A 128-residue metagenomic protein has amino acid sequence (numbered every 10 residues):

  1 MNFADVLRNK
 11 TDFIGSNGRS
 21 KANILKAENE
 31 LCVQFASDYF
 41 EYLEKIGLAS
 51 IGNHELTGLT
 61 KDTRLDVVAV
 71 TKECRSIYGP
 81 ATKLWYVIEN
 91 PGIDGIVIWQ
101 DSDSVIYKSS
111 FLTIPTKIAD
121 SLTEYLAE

Functional and structural regions predicted by a protein language model:
M1-Q100: A surface-exposed partner-binding patch
Q100-D101, I106-K108: Short, compact, well-ordered microdomains
K108-T116: Short, flexible active-site recognition loops that position polar ligands and cofactors
P115-E128: Compact, glycine/acidic-enriched structural inserts
